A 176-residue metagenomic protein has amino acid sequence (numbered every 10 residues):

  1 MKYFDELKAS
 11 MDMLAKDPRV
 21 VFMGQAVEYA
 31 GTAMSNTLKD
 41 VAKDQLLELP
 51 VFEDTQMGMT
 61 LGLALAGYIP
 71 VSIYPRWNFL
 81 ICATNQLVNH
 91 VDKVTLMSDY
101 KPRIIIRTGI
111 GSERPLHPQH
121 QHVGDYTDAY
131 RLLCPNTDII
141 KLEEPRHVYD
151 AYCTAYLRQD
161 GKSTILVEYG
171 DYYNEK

Functional and structural regions predicted by a protein language model:
M1-E175: Thiamine diphosphate
